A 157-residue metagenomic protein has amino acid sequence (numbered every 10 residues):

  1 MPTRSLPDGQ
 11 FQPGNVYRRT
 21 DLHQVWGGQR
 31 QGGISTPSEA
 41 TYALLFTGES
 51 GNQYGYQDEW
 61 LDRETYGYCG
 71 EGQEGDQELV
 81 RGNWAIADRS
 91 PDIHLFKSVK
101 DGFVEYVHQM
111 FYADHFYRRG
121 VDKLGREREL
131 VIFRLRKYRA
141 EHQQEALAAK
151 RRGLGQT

Functional and structural regions predicted by a protein language model:
M1-A40, G102-V107, F111-T157: Contiguous surface segments at macromolecular interaction interfaces
P2-V104: Acidic, glycine-rich low-complexity segments with interspersed aromatic residues
